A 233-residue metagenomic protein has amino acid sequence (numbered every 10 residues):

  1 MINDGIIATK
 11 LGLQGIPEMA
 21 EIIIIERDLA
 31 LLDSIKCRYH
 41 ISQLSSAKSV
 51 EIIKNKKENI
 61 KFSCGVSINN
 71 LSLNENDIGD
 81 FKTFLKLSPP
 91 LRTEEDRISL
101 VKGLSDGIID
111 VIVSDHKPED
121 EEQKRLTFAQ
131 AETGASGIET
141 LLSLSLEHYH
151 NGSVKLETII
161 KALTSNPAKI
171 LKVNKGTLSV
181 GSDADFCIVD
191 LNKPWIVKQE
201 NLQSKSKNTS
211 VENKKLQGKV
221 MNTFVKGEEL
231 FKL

Functional and structural regions predicted by a protein language model:
M1-I112: Histidine/acidic residue-rich metal-binding segments in metalloenzymes
A8-L11, V66, K82, K86 (+5 more regions): Residue-level signal for pocket-adjacent positions within structured domains
K10-K36, S105-I112, K117-L191: His/Asp/Glu-enriched, well-ordered alpha-helical/loop segment that forms or immediately abuts the divalent-metal
E18, N76, T83, P90-R92 (+9 more regions): Short capping/connector residues at structural and topological boundaries
Y39, G65, D115, S145 (+1 more regions): Residue-level signal for inorganic ion chemistry
S46, N69, K117-E119, K193-P194 (+1 more regions): Short, glycine-/Ser/Thr-/acidic-enriched flexible segments
V50, S72, D120-E122, C187 (+2 more regions): Glycine/Thr-rich phosphate-binding loops of Rossmann-like dinucleotide-binding domains
T127-Q130, D183-L233: C-terminal cap of metal-dependent C-N hydrolases
